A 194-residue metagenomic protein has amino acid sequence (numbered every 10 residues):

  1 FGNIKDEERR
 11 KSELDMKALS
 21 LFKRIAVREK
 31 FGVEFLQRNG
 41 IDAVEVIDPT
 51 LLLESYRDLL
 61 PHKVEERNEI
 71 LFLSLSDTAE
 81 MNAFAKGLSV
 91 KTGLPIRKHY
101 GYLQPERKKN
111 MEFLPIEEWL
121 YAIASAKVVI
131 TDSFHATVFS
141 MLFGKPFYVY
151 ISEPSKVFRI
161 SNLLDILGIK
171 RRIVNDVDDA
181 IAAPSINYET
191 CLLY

Functional and structural regions predicted by a protein language model:
F1-Y194: Active-site anion-handling motifs in enzyme catalytic cores
